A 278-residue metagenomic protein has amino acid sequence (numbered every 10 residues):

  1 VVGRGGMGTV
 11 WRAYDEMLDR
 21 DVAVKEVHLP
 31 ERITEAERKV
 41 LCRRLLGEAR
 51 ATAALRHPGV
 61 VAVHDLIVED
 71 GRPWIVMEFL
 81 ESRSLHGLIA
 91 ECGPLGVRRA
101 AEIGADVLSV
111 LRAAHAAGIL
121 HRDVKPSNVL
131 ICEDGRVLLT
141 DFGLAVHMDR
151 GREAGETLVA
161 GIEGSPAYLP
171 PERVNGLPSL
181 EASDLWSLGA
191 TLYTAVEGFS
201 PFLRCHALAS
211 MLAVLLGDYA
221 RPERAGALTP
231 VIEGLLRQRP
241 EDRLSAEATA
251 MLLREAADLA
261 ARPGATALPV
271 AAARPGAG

Functional and structural regions predicted by a protein language model:
V1-G6, V10: Protein kinase glycine-rich loop
H28-A54: AlphaC helix of the eukaryotic protein kinase fold
L66: Activation-segment/catalytic-loop signature of the eukaryotic protein kinase fold
D70-S84, L88: Conserved short submotifs of the Hanks-type protein kinase catalytic core that shape the nucleotide-binding pocket
I103-G104: Activation segment signature within eukaryotic-like protein kinase domains
V107-I119: Protein kinase catalytic-loop region centered on the HRD/HxD motif
